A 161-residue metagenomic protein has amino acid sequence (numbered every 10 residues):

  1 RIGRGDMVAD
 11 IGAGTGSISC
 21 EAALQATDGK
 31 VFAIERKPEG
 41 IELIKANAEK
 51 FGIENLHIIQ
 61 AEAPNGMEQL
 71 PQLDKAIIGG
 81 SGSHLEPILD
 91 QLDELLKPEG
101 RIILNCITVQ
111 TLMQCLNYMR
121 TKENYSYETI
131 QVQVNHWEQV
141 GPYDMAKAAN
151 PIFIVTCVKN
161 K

Functional and structural regions predicted by a protein language model:
G3, A26, L96-P98: Helix-to-beta-strand junctions that scaffold the AdoMet/dcAdoMet cofactor pocket in Class I SAM-dependent enzymes
G5-G14: Conserved class I S-adenosyl-L-methionine
T15-T27: Conserved SAM-binding loop of SAM-dependent methyltransferases across substrates and taxa, primarily the Class I
D28-F32: Short beta-strand element of Class I
I34-L73: S-adenosyl-L-methionine
E35-G40, G80, H84, I107: Short beta->alpha hinge that forms the Motif I/post-I loop of the SAM-binding pocket
Q72-G80: Short SAM/SAH-binding signature in class I
Q91-F153: C-terminal substrate-binding/active-site "lid" region of AdoMet-derived donor-dependent transferases
